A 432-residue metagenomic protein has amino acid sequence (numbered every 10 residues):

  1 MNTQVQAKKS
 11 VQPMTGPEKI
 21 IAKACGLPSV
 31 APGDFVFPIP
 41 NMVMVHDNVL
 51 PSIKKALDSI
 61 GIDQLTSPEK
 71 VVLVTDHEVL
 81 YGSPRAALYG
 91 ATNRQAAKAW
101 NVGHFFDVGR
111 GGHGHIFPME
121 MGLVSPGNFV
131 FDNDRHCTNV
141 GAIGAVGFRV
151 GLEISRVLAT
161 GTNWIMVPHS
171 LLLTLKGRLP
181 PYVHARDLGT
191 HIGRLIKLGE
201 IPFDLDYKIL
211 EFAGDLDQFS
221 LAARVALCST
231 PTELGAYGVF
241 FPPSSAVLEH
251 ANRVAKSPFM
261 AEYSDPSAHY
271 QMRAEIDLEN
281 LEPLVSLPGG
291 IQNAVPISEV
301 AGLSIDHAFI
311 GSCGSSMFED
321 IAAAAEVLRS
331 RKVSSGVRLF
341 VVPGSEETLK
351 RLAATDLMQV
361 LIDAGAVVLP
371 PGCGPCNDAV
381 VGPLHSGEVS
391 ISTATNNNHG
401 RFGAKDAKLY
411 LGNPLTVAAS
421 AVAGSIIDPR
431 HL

Functional and structural regions predicted by a protein language model:
M1-L432: Fe-S-dependent hydro-lyases/dehydratases of central metabolism
